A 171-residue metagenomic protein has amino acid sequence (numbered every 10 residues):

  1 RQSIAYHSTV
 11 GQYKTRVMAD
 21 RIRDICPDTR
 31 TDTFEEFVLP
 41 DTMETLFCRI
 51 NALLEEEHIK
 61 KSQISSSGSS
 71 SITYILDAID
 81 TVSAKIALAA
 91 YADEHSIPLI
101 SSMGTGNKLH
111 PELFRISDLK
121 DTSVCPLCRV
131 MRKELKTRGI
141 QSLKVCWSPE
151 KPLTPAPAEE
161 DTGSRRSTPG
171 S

Functional and structural regions predicted by a protein language model:
R1-S171: Adenine nucleotide-associated cytosolic modules
